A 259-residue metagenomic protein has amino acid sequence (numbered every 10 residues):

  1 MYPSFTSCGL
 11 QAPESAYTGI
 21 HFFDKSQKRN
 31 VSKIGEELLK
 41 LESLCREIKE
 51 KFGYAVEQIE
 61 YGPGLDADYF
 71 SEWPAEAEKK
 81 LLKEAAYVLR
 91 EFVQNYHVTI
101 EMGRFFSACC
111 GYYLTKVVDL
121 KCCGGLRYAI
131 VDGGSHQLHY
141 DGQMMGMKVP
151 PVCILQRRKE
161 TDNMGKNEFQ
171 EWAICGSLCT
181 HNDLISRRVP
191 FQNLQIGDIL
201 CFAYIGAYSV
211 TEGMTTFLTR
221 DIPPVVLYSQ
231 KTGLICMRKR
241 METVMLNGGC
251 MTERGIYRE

Functional and structural regions predicted by a protein language model:
M1-E60, L65: Active-site-proximal beta-alpha core segment in soluble small-molecule metabolic enzymes
M1-F5, K83-E84, Y112: Active-site glycine-rich loop that binds ribose-phosphate moieties when present
G9-L10, K49, A86-V93, K121: N-terminal cationic-hydrophobic initiation segments that often serve targeting/anchoring roles
S15, N95-Y96: A structural micro-motif
F22, Y61, A67, I100-M102 (+1 more regions): Conserved beta-strand positions
N30-E36, D68-L81, A108-D119, R187-P190: Short glycine/threonine-rich loop-to-helix capping motif typified by GTGT followed within a few residues by an Asp-Pro
S43, Y54-V56, E76-V93, S186-C201: Acidic/histidine-enriched ion/cofactor-binding microenvironments in catalytic or ligand-binding pockets
H97-E259: Charged (often Lys/Glu-rich) extended helix/loop segments that serve as interaction or gating elements
